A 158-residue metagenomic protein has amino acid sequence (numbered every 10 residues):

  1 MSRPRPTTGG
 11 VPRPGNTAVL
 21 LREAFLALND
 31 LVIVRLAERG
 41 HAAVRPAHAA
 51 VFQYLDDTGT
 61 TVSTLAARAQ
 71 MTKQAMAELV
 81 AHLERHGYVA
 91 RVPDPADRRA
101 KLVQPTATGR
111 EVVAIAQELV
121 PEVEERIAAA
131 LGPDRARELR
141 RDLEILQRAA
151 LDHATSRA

Functional and structural regions predicted by a protein language model:
M1-A43: N-terminal leader segment of winged-helix/HTH proteins
M1-P12, D134-A158: C-terminal regulatory/oligomerization modules of transcriptional regulators
T17, A47-H48, T108: N-terminal positioning helix adjacent to the helix-turn-helix/winged-helix DNA-binding module
E23, A27, D56-D57, E122 (+1 more regions): Alpha-helical structural segments
D30-T72, S156-A158: N-terminal helix-turn-helix DNA-binding core of bacterial DNA-binding proteins
V34, A81-E144: Charged, amphipathic alpha-helical coiled-coil/dimerization segments
V62-S63, Q74, A81, K101: Residues within helix-turn-helix
